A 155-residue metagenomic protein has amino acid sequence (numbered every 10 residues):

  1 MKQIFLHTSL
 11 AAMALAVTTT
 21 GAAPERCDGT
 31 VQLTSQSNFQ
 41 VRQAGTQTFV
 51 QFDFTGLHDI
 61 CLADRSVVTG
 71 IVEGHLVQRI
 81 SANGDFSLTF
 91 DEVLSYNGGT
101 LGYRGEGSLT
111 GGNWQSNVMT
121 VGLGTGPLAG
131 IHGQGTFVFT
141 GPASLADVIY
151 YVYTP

Functional and structural regions predicted by a protein language model:
M1-S9: Bacterial N-terminal signal peptides that target proteins for export
T8-A16: Bacterial N-terminal signal peptides
A16, G21-P24: Boundary at the C-terminal end of the N-terminal hydrophobic targeting segment
A23-P155: Beta-strand-enriched cores of mature, soluble protein domains
